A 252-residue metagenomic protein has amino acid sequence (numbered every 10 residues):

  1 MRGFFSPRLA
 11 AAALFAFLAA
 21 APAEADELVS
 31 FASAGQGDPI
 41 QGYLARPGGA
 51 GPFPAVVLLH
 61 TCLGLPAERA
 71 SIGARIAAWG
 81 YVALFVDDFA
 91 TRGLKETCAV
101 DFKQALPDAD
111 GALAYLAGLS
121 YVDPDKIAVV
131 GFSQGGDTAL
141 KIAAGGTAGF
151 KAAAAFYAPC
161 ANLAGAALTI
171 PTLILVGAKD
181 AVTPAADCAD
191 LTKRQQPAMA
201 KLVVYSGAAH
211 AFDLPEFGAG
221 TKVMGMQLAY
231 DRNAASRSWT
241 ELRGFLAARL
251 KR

Functional and structural regions predicted by a protein language model:
A10-A19: Bacterial N-terminal signal peptides
A21-A25: Sec/Tat signal peptide C-region and signal peptidase I cleavage site
S30-R46, P52-Y121, L214-L228: Serine-hydrolase catalytic machinery in alpha/beta-hydrolase-like enzymes
L63-E68, W79, A109-T169: Primarily recognizes the serine-hydrolase "nucleophile elbow" in alpha/beta-hydrolase and SGNH/GDSL folds
L168, I174-V176: Short beta-strand/loop motif that positions the catalytic acidic residue of the alpha/beta-hydrolase fold
K179-T183, H210-A211: Acidic catalytic loop of the alpha/beta-hydrolase fold
P184-K193: Short alpha-helix in the alpha/beta-hydrolase fold that links the catalytic acid
A200-R252: C-terminal catalytic histidine-bearing segment of alpha/beta-hydrolase fold enzymes
